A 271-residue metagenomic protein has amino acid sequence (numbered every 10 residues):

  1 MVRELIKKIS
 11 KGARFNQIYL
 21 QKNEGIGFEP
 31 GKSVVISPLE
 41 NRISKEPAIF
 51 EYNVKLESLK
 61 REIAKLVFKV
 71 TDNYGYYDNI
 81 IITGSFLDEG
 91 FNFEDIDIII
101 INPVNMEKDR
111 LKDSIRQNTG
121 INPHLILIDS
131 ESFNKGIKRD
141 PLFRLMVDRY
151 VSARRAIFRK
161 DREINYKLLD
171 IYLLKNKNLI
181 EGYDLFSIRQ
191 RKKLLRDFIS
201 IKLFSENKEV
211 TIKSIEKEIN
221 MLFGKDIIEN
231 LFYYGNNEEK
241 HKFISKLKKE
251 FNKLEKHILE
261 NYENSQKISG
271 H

Functional and structural regions predicted by a protein language model:
M1-I6, K11-I18, E24-K32, S37-N79 (+2 more regions): Catalytic core of pol beta-like nucleotidyltransferases
I99: Acidic/His-rich structured neighborhood in mature extracellular/periplasmic domains
